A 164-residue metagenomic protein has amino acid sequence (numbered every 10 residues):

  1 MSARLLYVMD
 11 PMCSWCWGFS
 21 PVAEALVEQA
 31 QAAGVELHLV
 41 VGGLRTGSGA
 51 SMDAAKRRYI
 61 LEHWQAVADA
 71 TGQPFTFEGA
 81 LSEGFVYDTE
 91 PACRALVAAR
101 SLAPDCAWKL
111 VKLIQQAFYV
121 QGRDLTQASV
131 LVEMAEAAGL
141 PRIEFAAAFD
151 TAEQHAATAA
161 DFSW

Functional and structural regions predicted by a protein language model:
Y7-M12, F19-A30, V35, K109 (+1 more regions): C-terminal cap of thioredoxin/glutaredoxin-like
P11-S14, L44: Short polar catalytic/cofactor-binding loops
S20-G122, Q127-A128: Structural alpha/beta surface segment adjacent to cysteine/selenocysteine redox centers across thiol/disulfide enzymes
